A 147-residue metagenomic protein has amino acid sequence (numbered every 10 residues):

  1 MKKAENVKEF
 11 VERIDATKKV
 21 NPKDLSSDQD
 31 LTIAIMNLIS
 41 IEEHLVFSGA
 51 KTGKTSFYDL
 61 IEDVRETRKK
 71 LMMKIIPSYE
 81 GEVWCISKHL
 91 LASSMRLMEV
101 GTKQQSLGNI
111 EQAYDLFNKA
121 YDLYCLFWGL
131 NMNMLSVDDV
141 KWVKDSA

Functional and structural regions predicted by a protein language model:
M1-A147: Long, charged/polar, soluble alpha-helical segments
